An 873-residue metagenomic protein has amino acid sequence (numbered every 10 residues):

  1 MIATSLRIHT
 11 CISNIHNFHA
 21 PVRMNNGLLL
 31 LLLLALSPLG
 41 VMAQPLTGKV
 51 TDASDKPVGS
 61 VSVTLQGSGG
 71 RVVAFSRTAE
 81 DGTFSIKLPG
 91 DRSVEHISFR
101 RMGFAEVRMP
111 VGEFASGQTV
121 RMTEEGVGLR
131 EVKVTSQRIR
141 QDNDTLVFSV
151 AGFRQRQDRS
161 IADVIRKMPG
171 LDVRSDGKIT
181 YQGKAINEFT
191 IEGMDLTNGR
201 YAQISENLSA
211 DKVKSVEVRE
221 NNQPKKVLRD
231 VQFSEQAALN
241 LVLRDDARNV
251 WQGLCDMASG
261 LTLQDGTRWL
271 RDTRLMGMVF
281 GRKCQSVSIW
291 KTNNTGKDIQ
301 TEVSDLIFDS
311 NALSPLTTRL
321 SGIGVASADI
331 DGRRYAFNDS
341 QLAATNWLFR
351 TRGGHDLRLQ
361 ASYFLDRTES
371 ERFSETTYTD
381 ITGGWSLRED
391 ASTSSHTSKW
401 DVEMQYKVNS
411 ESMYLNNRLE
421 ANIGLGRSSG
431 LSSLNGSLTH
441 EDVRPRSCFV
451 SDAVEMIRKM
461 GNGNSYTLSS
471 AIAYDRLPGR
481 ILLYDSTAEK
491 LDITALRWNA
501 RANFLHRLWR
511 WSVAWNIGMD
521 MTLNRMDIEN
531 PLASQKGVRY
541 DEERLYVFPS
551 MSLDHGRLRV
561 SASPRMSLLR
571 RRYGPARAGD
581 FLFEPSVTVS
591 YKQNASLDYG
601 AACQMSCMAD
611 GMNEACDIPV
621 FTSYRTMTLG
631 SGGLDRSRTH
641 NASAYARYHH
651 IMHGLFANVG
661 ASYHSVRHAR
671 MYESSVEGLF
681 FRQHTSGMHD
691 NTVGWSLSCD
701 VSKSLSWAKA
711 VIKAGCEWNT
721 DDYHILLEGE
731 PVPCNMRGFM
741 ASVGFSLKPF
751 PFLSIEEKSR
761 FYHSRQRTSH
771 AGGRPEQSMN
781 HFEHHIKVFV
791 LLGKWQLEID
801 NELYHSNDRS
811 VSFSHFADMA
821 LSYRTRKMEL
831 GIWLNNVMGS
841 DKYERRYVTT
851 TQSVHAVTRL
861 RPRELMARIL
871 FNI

Functional and structural regions predicted by a protein language model:
Q44, K49, D55, D81-T83 (+13 more regions): Membrane-proximal, glycine/serine-rich, low-complexity loop/turn segments characteristic of large bacterial
A53-G67: Short, ordered, surface-exposed loop/turn motifs in non-cytosolic proteins
Q66-R71, H96-M109: A short, solvent-exposed loop/turn motif at the edges and junctions of modular extracellular/periplasmic domains
G69-T83: Short, acidic Ser/Thr/Gly-rich low-complexity loop/linker segments typical of extracellular and cell-surface proteins
R229-V231, W290, I299-D305, E369-S386 (+13 more regions): Outer-membrane beta-barrel translocator domains and adjoining extracellular loop/strand segments of Gram-negative
D265-T267, Y335-F337, S392-S398, L438-C448 (+9 more regions): Replace "Gram-negative outer membrane beta-barrel proteins" with "bacterial and organellar outer membrane beta-barrel
L348-D366, S394-G574, K592, S596 (+3 more regions): Face-selective signature of the C-terminal outer-membrane beta-barrel domain
M740-H763, S769-I873: Conserved C-terminal beta-signal and adjacent last beta-strands/turns of outer-membrane beta-barrel proteins
